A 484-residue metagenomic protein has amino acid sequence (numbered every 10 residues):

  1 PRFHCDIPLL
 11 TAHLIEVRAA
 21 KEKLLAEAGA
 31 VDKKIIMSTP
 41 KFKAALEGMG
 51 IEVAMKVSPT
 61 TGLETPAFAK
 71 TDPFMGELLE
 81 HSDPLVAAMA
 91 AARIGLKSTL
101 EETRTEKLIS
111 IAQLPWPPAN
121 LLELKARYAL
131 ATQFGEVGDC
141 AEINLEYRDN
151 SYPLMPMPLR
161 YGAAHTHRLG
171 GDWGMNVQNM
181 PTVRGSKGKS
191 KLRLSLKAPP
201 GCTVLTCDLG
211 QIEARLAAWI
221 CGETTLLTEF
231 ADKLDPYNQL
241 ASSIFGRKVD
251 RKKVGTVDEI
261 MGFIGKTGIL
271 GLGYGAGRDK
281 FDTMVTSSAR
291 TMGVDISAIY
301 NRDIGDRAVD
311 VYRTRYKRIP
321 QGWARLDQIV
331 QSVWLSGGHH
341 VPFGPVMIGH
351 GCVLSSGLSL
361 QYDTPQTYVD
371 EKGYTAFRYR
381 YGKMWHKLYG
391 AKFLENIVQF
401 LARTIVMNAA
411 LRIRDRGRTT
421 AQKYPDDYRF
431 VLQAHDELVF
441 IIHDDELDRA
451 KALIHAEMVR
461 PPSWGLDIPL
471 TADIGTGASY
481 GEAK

Functional and structural regions predicted by a protein language model:
P1-G188, G201-T203, E213, R278-G351 (+2 more regions): Conserved "right-hand" nucleotidyltransferase catalytic core of DNA-directed polymerases
P1-R2, D6-I7, D208-L209, R278-M284 (+3 more regions): Catalytic palm active-site di-aspartate
E22, E47, G170, G174 (+10 more regions): Hydrophobic alpha-helix feature that most strongly marks membrane-spanning transmembrane helices and their immediate
I51, A164, G246-K423, D473-K484: Conserved catalytic core of nucleic-acid polymerases
P158-R251, G255: Function-dense linear segments that define catalytic or interfacial modules in macromolecule-processing proteins
G162-T166, G174-Q178, T182-G185, C202 (+10 more regions): Short, glycine-/Ser/Thr-/acidic-enriched flexible segments
E213, K233, Y237, L394 (+3 more regions): Hydrophobic (often cysteine-bearing) scaffold residues that line and stabilize catalytic clefts of nucleotide/cofactor
I413-D473: C-terminal structured "cap/appendage" subdomains that terminate the fold
